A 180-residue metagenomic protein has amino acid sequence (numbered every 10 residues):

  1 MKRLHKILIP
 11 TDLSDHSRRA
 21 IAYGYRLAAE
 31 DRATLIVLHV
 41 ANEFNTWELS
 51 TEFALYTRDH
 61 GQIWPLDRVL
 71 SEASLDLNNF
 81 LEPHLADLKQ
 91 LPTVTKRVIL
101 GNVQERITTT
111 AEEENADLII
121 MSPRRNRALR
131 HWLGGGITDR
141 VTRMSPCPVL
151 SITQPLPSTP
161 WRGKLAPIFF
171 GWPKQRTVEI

Functional and structural regions predicted by a protein language model:
M1-R3, H16, L75, N79-I119 (+2 more regions): Structural beta-alpha unit
K2-Q62, Q154-S158, L165-I180: Small/aliphatic-rich secondary-structure junction motif
L38, T95-I99, L150: General small-molecule cofactor/ligand-binding pocket signal
F44-N45, R106, A128, T159: Generic structural signal for helix capping and beta-alpha/helix-loop junctions
T57-D76: A short acidic, glycine-rich active-site loop that binds or catalyzes chemistry on phosphate/adenosine moieties
L118-R140, S158-R162: Glycine-rich, Arg-bearing micro-motifs that act as flexible, cationic patches
I137, S145-P146: Short, structured coil segments at secondary-structure junctions
